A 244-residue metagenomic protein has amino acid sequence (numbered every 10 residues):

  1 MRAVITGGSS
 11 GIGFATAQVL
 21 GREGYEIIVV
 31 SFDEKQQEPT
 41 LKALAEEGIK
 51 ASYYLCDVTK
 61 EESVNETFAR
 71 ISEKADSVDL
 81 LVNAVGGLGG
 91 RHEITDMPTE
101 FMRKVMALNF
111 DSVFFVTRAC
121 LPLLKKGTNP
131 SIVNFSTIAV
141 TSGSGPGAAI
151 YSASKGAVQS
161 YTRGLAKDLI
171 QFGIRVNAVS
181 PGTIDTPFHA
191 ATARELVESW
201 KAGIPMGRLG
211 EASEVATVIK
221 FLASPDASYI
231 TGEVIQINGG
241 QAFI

Functional and structural regions predicted by a protein language model:
S9-G11: Conserved glycine-rich cofactor-binding loop
L88, K220, T231-I244: Short C-terminal tail/terminal secondary-structure segment of NAD(P)H-dependent dehydrogenase/reductase domains
H92-I94, P98-M106, H189, W200: Substrate-binding pocket helix/loop in short-chain dehydrogenase/reductase
T117-R118, R163: A short, exposed helix-loop element centered on a Lys and neighboring polar residues
P122, K167-D168, S228: Alpha-helical segment proximal to the catalytic Tyr-Lys
N129, I170, R175, I230-G232: Short, small/polar-rich loop/turn modules that mediate ligand/substrate recognition or access, typified
V133-A157, T162-Q171: Catalytic loop of short-chain dehydrogenase/reductase
